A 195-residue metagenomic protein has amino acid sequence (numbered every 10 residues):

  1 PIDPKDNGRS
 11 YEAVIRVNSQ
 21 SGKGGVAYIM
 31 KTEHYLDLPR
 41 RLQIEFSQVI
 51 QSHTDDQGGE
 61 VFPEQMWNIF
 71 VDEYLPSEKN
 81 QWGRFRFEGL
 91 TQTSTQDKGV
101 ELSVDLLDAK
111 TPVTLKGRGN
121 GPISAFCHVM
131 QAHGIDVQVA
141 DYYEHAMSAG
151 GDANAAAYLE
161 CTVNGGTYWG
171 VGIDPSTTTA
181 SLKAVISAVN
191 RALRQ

Functional and structural regions predicted by a protein language model:
I2-Q195: Terminal or standalone catalytic/regulatory effector modules within metabolic enzymes and repeat proteins
